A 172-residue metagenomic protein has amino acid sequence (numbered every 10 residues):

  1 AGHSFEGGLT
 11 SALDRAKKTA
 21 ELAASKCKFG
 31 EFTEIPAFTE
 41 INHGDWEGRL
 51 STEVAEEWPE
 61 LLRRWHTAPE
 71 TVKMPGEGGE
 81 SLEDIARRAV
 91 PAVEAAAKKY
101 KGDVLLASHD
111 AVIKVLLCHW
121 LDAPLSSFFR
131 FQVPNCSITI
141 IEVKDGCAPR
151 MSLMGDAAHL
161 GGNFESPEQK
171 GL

Functional and structural regions predicted by a protein language model:
A1-E6, E94-A95, I140: A short, N-terminal amphipathic alpha-helix
A1-R63: Phosphate-coordination/substrate-recognition cap region in phosphate-metabolizing enzymes
T10-S11, R87, A107-S108: Short beta-strand scaffold positions
R15, V112-I113: Alpha-helix capping/helix-boundary segments
I41-E56, K99-G102, C118-L172: Acidic, low-complexity terminal tails and accessory targeting/binding regions of phosphate-metabolizing enzymes
L61-D84: Short glycine/proline- and acidic residue-enriched helix-loop micro-motifs that form flexible lids or anion-recognition
A86, V90-K98: Generic structural signal for well-ordered alpha-helical scaffold segments
Y100-A111: Generic beta-sheet signal
